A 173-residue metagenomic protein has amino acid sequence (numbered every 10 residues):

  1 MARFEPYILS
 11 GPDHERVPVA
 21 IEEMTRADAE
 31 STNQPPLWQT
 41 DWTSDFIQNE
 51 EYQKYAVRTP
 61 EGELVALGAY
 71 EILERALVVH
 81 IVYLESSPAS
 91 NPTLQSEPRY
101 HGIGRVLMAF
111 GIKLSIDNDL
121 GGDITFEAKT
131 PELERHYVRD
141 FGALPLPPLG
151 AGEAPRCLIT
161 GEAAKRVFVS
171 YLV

Functional and structural regions predicted by a protein language model:
M1-P98, V106, K113-T125, P131-E132 (+1 more regions): Non-catalytic substrate-recognition and accessory regions of acyl/acetyltransferase enzymes
